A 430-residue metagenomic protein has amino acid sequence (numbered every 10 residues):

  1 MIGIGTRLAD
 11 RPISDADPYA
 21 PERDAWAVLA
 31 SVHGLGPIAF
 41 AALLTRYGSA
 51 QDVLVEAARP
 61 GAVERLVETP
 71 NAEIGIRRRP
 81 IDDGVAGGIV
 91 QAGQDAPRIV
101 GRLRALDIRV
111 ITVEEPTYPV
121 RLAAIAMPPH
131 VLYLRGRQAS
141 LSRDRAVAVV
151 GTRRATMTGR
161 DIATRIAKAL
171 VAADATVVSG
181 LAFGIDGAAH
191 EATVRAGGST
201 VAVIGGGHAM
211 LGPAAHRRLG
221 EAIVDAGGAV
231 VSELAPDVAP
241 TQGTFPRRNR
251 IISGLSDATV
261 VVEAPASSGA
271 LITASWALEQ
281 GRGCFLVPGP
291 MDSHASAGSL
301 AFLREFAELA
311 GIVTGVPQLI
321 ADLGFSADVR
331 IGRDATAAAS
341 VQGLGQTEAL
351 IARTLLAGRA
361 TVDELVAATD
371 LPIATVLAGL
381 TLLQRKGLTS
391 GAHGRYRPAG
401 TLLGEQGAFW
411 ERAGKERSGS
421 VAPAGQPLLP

Functional and structural regions predicted by a protein language model:
M1-E22, L106, T112-P430: Glycine-biased, small-residue-rich flexible motifs in mid-sequence functional cores and linkers
M1-M127: N-terminal positively charged helical leader segments and presequences
